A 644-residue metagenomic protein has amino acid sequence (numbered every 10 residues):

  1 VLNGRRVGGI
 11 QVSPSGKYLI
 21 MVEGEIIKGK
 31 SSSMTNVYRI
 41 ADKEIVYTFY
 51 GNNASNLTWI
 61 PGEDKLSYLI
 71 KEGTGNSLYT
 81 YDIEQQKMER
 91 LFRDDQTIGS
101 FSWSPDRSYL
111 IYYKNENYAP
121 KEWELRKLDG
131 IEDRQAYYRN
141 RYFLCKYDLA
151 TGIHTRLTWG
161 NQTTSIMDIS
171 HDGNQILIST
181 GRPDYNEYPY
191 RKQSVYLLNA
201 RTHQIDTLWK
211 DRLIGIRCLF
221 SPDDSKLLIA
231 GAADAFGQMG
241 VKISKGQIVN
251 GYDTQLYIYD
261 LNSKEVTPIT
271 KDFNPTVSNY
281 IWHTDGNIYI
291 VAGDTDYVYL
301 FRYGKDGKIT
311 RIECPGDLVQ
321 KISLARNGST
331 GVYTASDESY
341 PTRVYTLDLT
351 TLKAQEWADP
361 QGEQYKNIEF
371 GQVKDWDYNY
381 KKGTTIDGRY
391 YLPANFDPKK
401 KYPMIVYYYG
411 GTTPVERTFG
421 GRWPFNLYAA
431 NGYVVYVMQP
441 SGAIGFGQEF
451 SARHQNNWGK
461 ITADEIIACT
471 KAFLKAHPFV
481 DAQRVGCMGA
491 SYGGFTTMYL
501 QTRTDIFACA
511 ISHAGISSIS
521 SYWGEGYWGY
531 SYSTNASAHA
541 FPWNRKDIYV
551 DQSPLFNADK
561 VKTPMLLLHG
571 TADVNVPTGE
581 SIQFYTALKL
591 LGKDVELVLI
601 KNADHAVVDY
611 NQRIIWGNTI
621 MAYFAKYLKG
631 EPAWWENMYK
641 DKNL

Functional and structural regions predicted by a protein language model:
V1-L2, E44-F49, K87-F92, I153-T158 (+3 more regions): A short beta-strand motif characteristic of beta-propeller blades
L2-S33: Beta-strand-rich domains and repeat architectures in extracellular enzymes and scaffolds, especially beta-propellers
G9-Q11, I111-Y113, P120-E122, Y137-L144 (+6 more regions): Non-catalytic accessory segments flanking enzyme active sites
Q11-Y18, L57-K65, F101-Y109, M167-I176 (+4 more regions): Blade-terminus and WD-like Trp-Asp/Gly-His loop motifs, strongest in beta-propeller folds
E23-T35, F49-A54, L69-Y79, R93-G99 (+10 more regions): A flexible loop/linker signature enriched in serine peptidases of the S9 family
I26, V437-L644: Active-site-proximal cap/loop segments of hydrolase catalytic domains
I40-K43, D82-Q86, D148-G152, N199-H203 (+3 more regions): Short loop/turn segments that connect beta-strands within beta-propeller blades
D359-Q483, A490, G524-Y532: Cap/lid segment of the alpha/beta-hydrolase catalytic domain
